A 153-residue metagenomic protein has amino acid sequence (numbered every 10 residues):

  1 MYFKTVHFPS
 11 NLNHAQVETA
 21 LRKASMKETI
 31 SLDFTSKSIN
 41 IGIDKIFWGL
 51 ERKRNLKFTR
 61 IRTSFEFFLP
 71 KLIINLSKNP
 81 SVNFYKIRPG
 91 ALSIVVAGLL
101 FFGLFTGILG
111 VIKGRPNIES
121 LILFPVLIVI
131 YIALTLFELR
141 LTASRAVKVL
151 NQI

Functional and structural regions predicted by a protein language model:
M1-H7, N55, V82-F84: Intrinsic-disorder/low-complexity, polar/charged segments enriched in Ser/Thr/Lys/Arg/Asp/Glu/Gln
M1-S36: Hydrophobic ligand-binding cavity/cleft-lining segments
Q16-E18, F68, V95-A97: Short acidic, gly/pro-rich beta-turn/loop elements at beta-sheet edges and active-site/ligand-binding grooves
I30-L32, G49, Y85-I87: Generic structural motif
D33-L69: Short, non-transmembrane cytosolic segments of multipass membrane proteins
T59-G90: Extended, hydrophilic extramembrane loops/domains of integral membrane proteins
R88-N151: Alpha-helical transmembrane spans
